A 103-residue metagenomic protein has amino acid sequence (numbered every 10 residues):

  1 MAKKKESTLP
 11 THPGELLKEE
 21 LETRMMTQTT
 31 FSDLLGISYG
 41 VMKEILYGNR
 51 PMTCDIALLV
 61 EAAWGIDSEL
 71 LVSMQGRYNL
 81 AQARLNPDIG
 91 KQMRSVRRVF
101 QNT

Functional and structural regions predicted by a protein language model:
A2-M26, S73: A short, Lys/Arg-rich alpha-helix, primarily the initiator
E15, T53-D55: A generic alpha-helix surface/boundary motif
M26-K43: Short alpha-helical DNA-recognition segment
D55-S73: DNA major-groove recognition helix of helix-turn-helix/homeodomain DNA-binding modules
V72-T103: Short, charged recognition helix plus adjacent turn of helix-turn-helix-like nucleic-acid-binding domains
